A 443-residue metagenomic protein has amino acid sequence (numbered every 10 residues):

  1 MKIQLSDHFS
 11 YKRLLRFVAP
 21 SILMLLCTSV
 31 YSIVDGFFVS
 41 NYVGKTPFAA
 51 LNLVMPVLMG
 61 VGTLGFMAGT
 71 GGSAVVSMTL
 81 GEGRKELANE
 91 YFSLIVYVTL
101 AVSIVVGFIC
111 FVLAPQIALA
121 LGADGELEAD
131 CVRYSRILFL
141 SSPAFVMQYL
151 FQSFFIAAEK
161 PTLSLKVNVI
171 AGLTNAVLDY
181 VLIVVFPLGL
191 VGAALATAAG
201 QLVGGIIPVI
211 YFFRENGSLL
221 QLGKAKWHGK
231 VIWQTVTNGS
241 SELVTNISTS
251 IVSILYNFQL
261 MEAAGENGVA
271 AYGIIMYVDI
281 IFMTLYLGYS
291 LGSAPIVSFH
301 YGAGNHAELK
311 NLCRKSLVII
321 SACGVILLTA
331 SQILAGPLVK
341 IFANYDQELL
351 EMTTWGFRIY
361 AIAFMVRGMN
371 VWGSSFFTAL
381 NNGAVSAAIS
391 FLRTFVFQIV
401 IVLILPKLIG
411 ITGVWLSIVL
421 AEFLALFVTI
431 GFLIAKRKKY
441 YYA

Functional and structural regions predicted by a protein language model:
M1-V18, V76-P143, V185-S240, V297-A363 (+1 more regions): Short alpha-helical transmembrane segments in multi-pass integral membrane proteins
S6-Y42, P56-G71, V75, T79 (+6 more regions): N-terminal transmembrane alpha-helices
R16-D35, I137, A171, G200-G204 (+4 more regions): Transmembrane helical elements of multi-pass membrane transporters/channels
S21, L25, F37, A74 (+14 more regions): Transmembrane alpha-helix boundary and packing residues in multipass membrane permease domains and related
S21-S29, F66, V98-G107, S141-V146 (+9 more regions): Hydrophobic alpha-helical transmembrane segments in multi-pass membrane proteins
V30-F48, A118-G125, V181-L188, S250-Y277 (+4 more regions): Helix-terminus/linker motif at the lipid-water interface of multi-pass membrane proteins
F48-F108, F145-S164, A271-A335, R367-I389: Small-residue-rich hydrophobic transmembrane alpha-helices
G69, I137-I156, S164-N175, A193-I206 (+5 more regions): Short runs within selected transmembrane alpha-helices of multi-pass transporters and secretion channels
